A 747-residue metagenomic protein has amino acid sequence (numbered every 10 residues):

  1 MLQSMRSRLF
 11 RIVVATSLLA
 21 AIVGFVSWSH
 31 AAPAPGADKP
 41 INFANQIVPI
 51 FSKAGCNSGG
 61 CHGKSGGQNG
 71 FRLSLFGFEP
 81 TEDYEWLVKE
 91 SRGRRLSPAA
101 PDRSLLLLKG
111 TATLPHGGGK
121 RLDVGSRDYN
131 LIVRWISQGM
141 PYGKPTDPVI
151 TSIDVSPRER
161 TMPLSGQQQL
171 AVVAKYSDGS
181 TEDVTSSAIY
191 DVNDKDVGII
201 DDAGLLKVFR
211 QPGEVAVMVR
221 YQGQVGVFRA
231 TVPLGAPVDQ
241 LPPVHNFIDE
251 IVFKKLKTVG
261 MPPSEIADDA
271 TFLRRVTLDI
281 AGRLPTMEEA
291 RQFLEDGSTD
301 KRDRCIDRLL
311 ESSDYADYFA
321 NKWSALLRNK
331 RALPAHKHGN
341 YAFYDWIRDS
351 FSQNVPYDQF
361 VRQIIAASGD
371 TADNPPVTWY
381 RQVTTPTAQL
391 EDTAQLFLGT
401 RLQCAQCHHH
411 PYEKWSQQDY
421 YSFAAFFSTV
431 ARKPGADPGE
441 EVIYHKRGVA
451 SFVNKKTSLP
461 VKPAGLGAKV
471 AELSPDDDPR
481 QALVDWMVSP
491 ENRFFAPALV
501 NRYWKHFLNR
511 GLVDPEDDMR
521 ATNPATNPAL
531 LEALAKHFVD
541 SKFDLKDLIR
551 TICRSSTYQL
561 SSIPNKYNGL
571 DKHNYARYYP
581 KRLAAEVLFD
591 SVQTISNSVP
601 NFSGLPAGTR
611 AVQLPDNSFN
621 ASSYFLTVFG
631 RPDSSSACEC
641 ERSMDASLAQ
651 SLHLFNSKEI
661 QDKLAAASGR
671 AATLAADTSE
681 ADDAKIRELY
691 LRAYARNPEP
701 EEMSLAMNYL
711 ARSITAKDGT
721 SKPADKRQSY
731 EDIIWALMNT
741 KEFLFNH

Functional and structural regions predicted by a protein language model:
L2-S17: Bacterial N-terminal signal peptides that target proteins for export
V13-S27: Bacterial N-terminal signal peptides
W28-Y129, T146-V173, T181-H245, R274-R275 (+7 more regions): Solvent-exposed helix-loop boundary motif
S52-L75, R134, Q138-P145, R401-Q417 (+2 more regions): Periplasmic/extracellular electron-transfer cofactor-ligation site, primarily the c-type cytochrome heme-c attachment
L122-P141, A649-N656, I660, L664-A665: Catalytic cores of secreted or luminal carbohydrate-active enzymes
P242-D314, L326-S603, C640-E641, Q661-S729 (+1 more regions): Primarily short, surface-exposed interaction patches in extracytoplasmic proteins
S596, S603-G604, R610-P615, F625-G630 (+2 more regions): Long, His/Glu/Asp-enriched segments that create or flank divalent metal/ion-associated functional microenvironments
I733: Globin-like tetrapyrrole-binding proteins
